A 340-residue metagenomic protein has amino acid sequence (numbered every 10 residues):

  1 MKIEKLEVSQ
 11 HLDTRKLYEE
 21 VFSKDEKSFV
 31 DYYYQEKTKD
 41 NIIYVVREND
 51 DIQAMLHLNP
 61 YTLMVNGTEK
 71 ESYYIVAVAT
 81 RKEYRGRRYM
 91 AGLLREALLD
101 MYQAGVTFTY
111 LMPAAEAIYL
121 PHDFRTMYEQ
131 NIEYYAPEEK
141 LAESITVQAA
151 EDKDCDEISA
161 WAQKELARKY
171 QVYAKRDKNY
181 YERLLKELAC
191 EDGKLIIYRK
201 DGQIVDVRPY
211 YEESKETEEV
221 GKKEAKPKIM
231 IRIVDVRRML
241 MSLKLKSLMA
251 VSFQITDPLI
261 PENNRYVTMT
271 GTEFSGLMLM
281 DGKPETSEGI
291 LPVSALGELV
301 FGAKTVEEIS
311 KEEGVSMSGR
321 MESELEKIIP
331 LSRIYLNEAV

Functional and structural regions predicted by a protein language model:
M1-P60, G67-Y74, K140-K178, E213-K215 (+2 more regions): Short amphipathic alpha-helix that is part of the acyltransferase structural core
Y34-D40, K186-C190, E298-V300: Short loop/turn motifs at secondary-structure junctions and domain boundaries
I75-R85, A114, Y211-V220: A short, internal acetyl-CoA/4′-phosphopantetheine-binding micro-motif in the GNAT/acyltransferase core
A77-T80, G86-L99: Conserved acetyl-CoA-binding loop-helix of GNAT-fold acetyltransferases
V106-T107, P113-N131: Conserved active-site alpha-helix within GNAT-family acetyltransferase domains
E129-S247, V251: Amide-forming acyltransferase catalytic core, primarily the GNAT-like/NAT-type and related acyltransferase folds
G221-V340: C-terminal functional modules
